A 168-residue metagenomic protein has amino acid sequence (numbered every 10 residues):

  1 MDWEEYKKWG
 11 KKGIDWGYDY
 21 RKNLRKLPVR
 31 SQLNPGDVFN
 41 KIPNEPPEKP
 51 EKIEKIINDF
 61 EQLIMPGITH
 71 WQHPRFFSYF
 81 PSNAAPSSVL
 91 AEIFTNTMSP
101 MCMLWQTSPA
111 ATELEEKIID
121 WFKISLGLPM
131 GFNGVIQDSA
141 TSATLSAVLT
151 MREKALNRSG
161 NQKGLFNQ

Functional and structural regions predicted by a protein language model:
M1-G131: N-terminal entrance/gating region of PLP-dependent enzymes' catalytic architecture
E115, I119, N133-G160: Conserved beta-loop-alpha segment that forms the PLP phosphate-binding cup at the N-terminus of a helix
S159-Q168: Short, intrinsically disordered, charge-balanced linker/junction segments flanking boundaries in proteins
